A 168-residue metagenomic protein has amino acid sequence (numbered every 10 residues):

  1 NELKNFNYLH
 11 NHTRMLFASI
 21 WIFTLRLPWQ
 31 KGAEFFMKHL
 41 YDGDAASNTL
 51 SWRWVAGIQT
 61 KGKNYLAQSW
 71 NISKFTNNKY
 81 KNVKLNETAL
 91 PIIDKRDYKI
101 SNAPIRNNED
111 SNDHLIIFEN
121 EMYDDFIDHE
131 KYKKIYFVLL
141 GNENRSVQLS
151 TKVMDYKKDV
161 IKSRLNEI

Functional and structural regions predicted by a protein language model:
N1-H12, S19-I168: C-terminal catalytic domain of photolyase/cryptochrome flavoproteins, centering on the FAD-binding pocket
